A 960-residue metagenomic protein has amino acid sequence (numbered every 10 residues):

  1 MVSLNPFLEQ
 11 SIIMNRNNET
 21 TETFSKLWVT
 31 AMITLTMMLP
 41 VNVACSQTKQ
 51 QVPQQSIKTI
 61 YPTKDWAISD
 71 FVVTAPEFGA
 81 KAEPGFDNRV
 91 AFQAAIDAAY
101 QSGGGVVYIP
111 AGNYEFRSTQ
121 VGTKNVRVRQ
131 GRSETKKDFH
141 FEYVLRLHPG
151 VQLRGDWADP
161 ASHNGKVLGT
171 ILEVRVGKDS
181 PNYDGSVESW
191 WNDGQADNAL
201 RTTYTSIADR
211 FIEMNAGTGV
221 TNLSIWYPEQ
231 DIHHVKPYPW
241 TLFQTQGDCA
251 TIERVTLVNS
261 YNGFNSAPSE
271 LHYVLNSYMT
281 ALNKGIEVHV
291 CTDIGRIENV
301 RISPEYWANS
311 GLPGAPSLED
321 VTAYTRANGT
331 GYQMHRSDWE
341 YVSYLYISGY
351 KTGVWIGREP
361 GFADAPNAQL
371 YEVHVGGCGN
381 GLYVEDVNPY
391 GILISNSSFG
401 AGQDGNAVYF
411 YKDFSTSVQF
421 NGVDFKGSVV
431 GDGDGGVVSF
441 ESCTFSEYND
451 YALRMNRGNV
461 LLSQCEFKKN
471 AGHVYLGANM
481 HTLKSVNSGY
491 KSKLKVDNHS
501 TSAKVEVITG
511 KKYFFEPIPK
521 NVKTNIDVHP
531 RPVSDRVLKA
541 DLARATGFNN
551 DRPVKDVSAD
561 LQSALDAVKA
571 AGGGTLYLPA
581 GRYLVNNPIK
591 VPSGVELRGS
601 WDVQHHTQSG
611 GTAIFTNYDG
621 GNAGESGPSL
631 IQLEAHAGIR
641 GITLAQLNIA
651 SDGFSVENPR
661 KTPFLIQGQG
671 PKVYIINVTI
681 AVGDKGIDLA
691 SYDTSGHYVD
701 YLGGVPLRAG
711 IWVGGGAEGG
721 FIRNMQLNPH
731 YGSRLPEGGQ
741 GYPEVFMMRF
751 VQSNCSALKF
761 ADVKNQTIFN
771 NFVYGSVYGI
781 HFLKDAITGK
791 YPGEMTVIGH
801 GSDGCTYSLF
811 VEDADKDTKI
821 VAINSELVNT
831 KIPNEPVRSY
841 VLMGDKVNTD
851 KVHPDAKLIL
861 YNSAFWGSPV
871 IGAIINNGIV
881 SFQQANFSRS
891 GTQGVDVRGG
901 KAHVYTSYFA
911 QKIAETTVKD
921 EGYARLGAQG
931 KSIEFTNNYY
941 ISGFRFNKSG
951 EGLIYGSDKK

Functional and structural regions predicted by a protein language model:
S3-N18, S25-H233, E253, E298-V300 (+8 more regions): Extracellular "leader-to-stem" segments immediately downstream of a signal peptide or signal-anchor in secreted/lumenal
A75, V258-S260, G581: Transmembrane beta-strand segments that form the barrel wall of outer-membrane beta-barrel proteins
P110, R117, H148, R154-D156 (+68 more regions): Feature marks extracellular polysaccharide-active and adherence modules
S118-T119, H163-K166, V176, E229-K236 (+31 more regions): Short glycine/acidic-rich loop motifs that flank beta-strands on beta-rich extracellular proteins
T218, G247, T292, D338 (+23 more regions): Small-residue (G/S/T/A) turn/hinge positions that recur once per unit in extracellular repeat modules
P239, P659-T662: Asp-box/WD-like beta-propeller blade repeats and closely related beta-sheet repeat scaffolds
